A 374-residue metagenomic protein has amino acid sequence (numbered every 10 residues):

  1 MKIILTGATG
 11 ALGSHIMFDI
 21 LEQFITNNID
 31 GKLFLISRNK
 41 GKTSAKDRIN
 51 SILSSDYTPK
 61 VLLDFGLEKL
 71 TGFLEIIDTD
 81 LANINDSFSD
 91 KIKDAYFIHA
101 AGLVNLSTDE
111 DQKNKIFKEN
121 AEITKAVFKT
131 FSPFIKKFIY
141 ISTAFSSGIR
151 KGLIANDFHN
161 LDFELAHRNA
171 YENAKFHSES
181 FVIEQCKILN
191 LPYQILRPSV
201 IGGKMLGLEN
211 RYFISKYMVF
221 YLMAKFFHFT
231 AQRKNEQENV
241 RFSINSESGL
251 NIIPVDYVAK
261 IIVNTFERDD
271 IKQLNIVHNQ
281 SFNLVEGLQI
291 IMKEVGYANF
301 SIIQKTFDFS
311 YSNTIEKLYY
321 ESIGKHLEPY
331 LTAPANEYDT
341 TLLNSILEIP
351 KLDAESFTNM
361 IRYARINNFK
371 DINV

Functional and structural regions predicted by a protein language model:
I3-T26: N-terminal Rossmann NAD(P)H-binding glycine-rich loop of SDR-like oxidoreductase domains
N28-G31, S37, E337-V374: Amphipathic terminal alpha-helices
K32-T71: Glycine-rich phosphate-binding loop and adjoining beta1-alpha1-beta2 segment of Rossmann-like nucleotide-binding folds
L62-D94: Conserved Rossmann-fold cofactor-binding substructure of NAD(P)-dependent oxidoreductases
Y96-H99, T108-K113, K118, E122-N173 (+3 more regions): Conserved Rossmann-fold NAD(P)-dependent oxidoreductase catalytic core, especially the SDR/UDP-sugar
Q185-G249, V255-Y257: NAD(P)-dependent short-chain dehydrogenase/reductase
F229-F242, F307-I349: A hydrophobic C-terminal alpha-helical subdomain
I261-H326, N368, I372-N373: Mid/C-terminal beta-alpha module of Rossmann-like enzyme folds, strongest in SDR-family dehydrogenases/epimerases
